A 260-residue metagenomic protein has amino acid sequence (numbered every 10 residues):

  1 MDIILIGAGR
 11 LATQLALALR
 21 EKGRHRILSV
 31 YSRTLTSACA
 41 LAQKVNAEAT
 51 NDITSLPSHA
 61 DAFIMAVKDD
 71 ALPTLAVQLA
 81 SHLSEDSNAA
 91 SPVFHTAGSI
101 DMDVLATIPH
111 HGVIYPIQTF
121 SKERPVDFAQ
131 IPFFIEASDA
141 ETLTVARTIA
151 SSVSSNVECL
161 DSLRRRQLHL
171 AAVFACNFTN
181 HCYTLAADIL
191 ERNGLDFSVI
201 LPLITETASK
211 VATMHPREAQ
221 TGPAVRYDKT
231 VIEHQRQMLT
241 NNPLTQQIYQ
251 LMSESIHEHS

Functional and structural regions predicted by a protein language model:
M1-S55: NAD(P)+-binding Rossmann beta1-loop-alpha1 motif at the extreme N-terminus of oxidoreductases
L28-S32, P92-A97, I114, F133-I135 (+1 more regions): Short, hydrophobic beta-strand segments that form beta-sheet elements in well-ordered domains
Y31, I64, A172-A175, T179 (+2 more regions): Amphipathic, non-transmembrane alpha-helical scaffold segments
L35, Q43-P125: Rossmann-like NAD(P)(H) cofactor-binding subdomain of soluble oxidoreductases
S37-K44, P125-L170, A175-A212: Internal alpha-helical scaffold of NAD(P)-dependent oxidoreductase catalytic cores
S198-S260: NAD(P)-dependent Rossmann-like dehydrogenase/reductase catalytic/cofactor-binding core
